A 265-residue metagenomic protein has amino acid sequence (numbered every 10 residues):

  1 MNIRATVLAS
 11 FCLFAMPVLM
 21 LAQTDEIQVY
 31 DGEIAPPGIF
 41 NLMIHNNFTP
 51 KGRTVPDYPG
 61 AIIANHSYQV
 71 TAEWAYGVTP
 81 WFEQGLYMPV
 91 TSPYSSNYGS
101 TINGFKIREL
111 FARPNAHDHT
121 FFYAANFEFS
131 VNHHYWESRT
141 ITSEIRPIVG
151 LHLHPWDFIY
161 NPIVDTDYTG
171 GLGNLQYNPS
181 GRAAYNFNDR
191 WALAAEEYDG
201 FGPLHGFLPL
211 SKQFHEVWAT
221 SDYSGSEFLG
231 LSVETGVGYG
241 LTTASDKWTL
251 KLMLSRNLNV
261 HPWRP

Functional and structural regions predicted by a protein language model:
M1-E26, H261-P265: Cleavable N-terminal export/targeting peptides
A22-P265: Transmembrane beta-barrel domains of Gram-negative outer membranes and organellar outer membranes
